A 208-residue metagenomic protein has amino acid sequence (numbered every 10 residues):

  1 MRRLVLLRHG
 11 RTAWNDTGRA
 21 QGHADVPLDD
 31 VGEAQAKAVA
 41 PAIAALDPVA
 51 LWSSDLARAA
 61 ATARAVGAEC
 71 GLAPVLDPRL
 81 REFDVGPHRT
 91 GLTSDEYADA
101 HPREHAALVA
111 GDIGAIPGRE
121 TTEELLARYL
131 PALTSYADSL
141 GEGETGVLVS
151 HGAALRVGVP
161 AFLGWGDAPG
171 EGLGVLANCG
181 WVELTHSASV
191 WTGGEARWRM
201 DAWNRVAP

Functional and structural regions predicted by a protein language model:
L4, E144-G152: Generic beta-sheet signal
L7-L76: Active-site-proximal alpha-helix that buttresses catalytic centers in soluble enzyme cores
G10, G152, N204-V206: Active-site metal-binding loops of divalent metal-dependent hydrolases
A44-D47, Y136-E144: Glycine-rich phosphate-binding loop signature in dinucleotide/nucleotide-binding domains
D47-R79, R103-A106, T185-P208: Conserved histidine-centered catalytic loops in small-molecule metabolism enzymes
S53-S54, A127, V149-S150: Short beta-strand scaffold positions
C70-P131: Phosphate-handling substructures
G166-E195: Domain-level recognition of soluble alpha/beta enzyme cores, biased toward histidine phosphatases/phosphomutases
